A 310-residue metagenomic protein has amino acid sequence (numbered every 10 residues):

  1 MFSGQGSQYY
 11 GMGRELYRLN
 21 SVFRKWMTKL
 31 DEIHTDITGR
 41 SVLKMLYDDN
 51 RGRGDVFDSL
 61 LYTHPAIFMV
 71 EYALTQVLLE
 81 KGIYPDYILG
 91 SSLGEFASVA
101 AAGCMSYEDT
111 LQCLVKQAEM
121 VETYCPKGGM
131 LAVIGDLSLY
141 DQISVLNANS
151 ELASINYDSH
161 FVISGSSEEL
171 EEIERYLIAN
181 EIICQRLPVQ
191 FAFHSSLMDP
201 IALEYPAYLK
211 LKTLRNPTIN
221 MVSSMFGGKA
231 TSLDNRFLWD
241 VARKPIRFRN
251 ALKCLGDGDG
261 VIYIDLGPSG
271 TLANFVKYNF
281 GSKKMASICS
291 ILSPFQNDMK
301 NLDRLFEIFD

Functional and structural regions predicted by a protein language model:
M1-I143, I183-V189, Y263-F275, S287-D298 (+1 more regions): FabD-like malonyl-/acyl-CoA
G90-S92, I155, S166: Conserved alpha/beta-hydrolase "nucleophile elbow" surrounding the catalytic nucleophile
P126-K127, S154-H160, P188, N216-I219: Short Gly/Ser/Thr- and Asp/Glu-enriched loop/turn motifs at secondary-structure junctions
A132, I178-L266, N274-F275, P294 (+1 more regions): Acyltransferase
D136-L137, G165-E171: Helix N-cap motif at beta-to-alpha junctions
Y140-D158: Gly/Ser-centered flexible loop/linker motifs
I143-N147, L170-N180: Short amphipathic alpha-helices in soluble, non-transmembrane regions that often serve as interface/regulatory elements
